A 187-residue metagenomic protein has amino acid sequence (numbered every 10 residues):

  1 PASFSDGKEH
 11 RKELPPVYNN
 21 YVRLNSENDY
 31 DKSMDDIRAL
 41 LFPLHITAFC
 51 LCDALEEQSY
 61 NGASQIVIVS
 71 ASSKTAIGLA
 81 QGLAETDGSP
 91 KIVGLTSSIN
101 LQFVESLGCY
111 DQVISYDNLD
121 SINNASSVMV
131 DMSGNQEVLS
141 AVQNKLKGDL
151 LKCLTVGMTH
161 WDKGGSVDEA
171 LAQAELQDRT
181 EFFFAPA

Functional and structural regions predicted by a protein language model:
P1-S64: NAD(P)H dinucleotide-binding glycine-rich loop of Rossmann-like/cofactor-binding domains, especially the beta1-alpha1
L51, G82-E85, N100: Extended repeat-based interaction scaffolds and adjacent low-complexity, acidic/S/T/P-biased segments that form broad
I66-S70: Conserved N-terminal Rossmann-fold NAD(P)-binding element of oxidoreductases
S72-S73, G134-Q136, T159: Short glycine-rich anion-binding loops that position phosphate/pyrophosphate groups of nucleotides and phosphorylated
A76-I77: N-terminal Rossmann-fold NAD(P) dinucleotide-binding loop
D87-L139: Adenosine-nucleotide cofactor-binding segment
A141-A187: Glycine-rich phosphate-binding loop and adjacent beta-alpha segment of Rossmann(oid) nucleotide-cofactor-binding
